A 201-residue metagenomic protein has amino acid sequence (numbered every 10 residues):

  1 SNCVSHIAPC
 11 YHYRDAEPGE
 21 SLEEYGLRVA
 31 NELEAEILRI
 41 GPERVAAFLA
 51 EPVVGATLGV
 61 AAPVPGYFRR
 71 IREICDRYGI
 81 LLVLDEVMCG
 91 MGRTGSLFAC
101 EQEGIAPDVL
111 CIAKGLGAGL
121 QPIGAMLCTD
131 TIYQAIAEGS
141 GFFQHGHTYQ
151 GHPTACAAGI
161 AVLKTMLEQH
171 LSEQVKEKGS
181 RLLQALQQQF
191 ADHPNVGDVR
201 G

Functional and structural regions predicted by a protein language model:
S1-G201: Conserved N-terminal phosphate-binding loop of PLP-dependent enzymes in the Aspartate aminotransferase
